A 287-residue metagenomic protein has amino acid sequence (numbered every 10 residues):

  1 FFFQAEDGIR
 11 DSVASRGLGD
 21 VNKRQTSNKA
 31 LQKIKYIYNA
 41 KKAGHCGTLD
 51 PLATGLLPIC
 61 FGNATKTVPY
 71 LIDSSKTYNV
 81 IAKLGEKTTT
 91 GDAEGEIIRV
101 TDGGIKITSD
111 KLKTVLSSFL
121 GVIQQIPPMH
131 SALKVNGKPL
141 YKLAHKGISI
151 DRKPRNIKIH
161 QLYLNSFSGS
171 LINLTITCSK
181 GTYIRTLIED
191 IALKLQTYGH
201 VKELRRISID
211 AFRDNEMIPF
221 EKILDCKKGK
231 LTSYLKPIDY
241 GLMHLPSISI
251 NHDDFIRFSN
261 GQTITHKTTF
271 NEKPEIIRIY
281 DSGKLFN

Functional and structural regions predicted by a protein language model:
F1-N22: Single conserved hydrophobic/aromatic residue that forms the stacking wall/gate of nucleotide- or nucleobase-binding
S15-R16, D20-N287: Catalytic/RNA-binding core of pseudouridine synthases
